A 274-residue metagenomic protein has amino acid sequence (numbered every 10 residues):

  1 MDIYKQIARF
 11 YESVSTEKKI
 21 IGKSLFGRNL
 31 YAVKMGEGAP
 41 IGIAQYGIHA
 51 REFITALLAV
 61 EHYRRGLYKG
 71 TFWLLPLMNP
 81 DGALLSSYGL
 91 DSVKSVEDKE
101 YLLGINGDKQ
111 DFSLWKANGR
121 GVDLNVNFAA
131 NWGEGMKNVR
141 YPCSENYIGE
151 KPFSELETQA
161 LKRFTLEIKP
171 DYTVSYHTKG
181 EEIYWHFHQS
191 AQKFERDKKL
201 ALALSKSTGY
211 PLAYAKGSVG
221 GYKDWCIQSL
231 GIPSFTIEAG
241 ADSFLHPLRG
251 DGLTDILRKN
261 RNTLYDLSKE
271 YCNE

Functional and structural regions predicted by a protein language model:
M1-Y31: Short glycine- and acidic-rich boundary segments immediately preceding or forming the N-terminal edge of structured
T16, R28, P40-I41, Y68-W73 (+3 more regions): Loop/turn elements at helix/coil->beta-strand transitions in domains of secreted/extracellular proteins
S24-L25, G36-E37, L67-K69, W115-N118 (+1 more regions): Extracellular/periplasmic catalytic domains that process cell-envelope and extracellular macromolecules
Y31-P40, G47: Short beta-strand-to-loop junctions in surface cap/lid or active-site-entrance loops
A39, F53-T55, Y68-Q189, K193-F194 (+2 more regions): Active-site/substrate-binding loop(s) of hydrolase catalytic cores
Q45, A50-R51: Short alpha-beta junction capping motif
A59-Y63, G149-F164, K169, K193-G209 (+1 more regions): Long, well-ordered alpha-helical scaffolding segments within enzyme catalytic domains, especially pronounced
Y172-S175, E182-K193, G220-E274: Active-site-adjacent mobile loop/cap segments within catalytic or ligand-binding domains
